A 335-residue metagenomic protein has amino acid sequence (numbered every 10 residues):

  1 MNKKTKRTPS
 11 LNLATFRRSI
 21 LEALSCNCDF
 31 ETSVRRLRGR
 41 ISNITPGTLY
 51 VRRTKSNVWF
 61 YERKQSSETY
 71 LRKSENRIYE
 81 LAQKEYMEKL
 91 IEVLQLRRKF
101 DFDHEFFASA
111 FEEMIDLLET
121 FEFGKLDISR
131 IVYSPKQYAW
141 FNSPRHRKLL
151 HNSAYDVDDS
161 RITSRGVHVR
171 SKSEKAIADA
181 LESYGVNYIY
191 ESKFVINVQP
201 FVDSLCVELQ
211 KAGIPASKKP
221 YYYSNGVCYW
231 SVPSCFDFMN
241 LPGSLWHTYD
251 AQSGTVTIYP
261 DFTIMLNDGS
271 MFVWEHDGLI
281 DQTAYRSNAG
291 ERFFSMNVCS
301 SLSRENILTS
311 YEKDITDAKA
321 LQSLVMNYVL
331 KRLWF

Functional and structural regions predicted by a protein language model:
M1-N152: Nuclease-adjacent, charged terminal/linker segments that flank catalytic cores
G39-W59, F201-D203, Y223, P233 (+2 more regions): Amphipathic, interaction-prone secondary-structure segments
L118-L241: Solvent-exposed, charged helical/coil patches that constitute nucleic-acid or partner-interaction surfaces
R161-S164, S224, Y259, T263-E291: Short beta-strand-loop-alpha-helix junction that forms the active-site gateway of nucleic-acid-processing nucleases
K172, R286-F294, Q322-M326: Well-ordered, non-membrane alpha-helical segments in soluble/globular domains
A178, F293-M296: Short amphipathic alpha-helical segments and helix-helix/interface helices
F194-F201, H247-T255, Q282-A284, E312-K319: Acidic-and-aromatic substrate-binding clefts and catalytic sites of carbohydrate-active enzymes
S224, N297-F335: Basic, glycine-rich
